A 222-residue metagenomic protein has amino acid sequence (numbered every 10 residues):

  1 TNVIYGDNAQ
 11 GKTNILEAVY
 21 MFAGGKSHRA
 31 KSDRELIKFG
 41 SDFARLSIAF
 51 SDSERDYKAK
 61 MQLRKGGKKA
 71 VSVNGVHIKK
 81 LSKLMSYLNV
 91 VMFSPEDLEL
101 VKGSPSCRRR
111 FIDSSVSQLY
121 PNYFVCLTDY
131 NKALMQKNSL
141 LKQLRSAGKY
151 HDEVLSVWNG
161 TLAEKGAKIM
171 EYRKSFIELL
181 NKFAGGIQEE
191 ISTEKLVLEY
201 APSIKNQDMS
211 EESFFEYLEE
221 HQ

Functional and structural regions predicted by a protein language model:
T1-D7, Y20-M21, K31, K149-Q222: Conserved NTPase motor "head" modules and their coupling/switch loops across ABC/AAA+ ATPases, GTPases, and GHKL ATPases
G11-K12: Conserved lysine of the Walker
V19, A23-K26, L141: Short amphipathic alpha-helical segments enriched in hydrophobics
A23-C107, D113-L119, Y123, N181 (+3 more regions): Nucleotide-state sensing region of NTPase/ATPase domains
L36-F39, Y130-A133, R173: Intracellular alpha-helical coupling/juxtamembrane segments of multi-pass membrane proteins
L46-D52, L119, S139-S146, L162-R173 (+1 more regions): Short, charged low-complexity intrinsically disordered segments located at boundaries of structured domains
E99-L100, S106-K149, E153-S156, G160: Long, charged N-terminal accessory/stalk domains
